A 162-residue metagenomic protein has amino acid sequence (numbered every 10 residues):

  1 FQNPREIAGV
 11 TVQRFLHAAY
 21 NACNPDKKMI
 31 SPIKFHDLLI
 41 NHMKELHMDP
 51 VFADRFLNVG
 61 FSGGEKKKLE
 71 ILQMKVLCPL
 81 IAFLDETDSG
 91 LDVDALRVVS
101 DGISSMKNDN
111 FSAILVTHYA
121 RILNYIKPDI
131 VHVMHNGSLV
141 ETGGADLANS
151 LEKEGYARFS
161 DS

Functional and structural regions predicted by a protein language model:
N3, A8-P25: Q-loop/switch helix immediately C-terminal to the Walker
H42-G60, C78-L80: Conserved ABC nucleotide-binding domain
M74-K75: ABC ATPase C-loop
E86-T87: Walker B catalytic motif
L96-D109: Helical segment within the ABC ATPase nucleotide-binding domain
N110-H118: Conserved H-loop
Y119-Y125: Conserved H-loop
I130, M134, S138-D161: Conserved beta-strand-loop-alpha-helix hinge in the C-terminal portion of ABC ATPase nucleotide-binding domains
